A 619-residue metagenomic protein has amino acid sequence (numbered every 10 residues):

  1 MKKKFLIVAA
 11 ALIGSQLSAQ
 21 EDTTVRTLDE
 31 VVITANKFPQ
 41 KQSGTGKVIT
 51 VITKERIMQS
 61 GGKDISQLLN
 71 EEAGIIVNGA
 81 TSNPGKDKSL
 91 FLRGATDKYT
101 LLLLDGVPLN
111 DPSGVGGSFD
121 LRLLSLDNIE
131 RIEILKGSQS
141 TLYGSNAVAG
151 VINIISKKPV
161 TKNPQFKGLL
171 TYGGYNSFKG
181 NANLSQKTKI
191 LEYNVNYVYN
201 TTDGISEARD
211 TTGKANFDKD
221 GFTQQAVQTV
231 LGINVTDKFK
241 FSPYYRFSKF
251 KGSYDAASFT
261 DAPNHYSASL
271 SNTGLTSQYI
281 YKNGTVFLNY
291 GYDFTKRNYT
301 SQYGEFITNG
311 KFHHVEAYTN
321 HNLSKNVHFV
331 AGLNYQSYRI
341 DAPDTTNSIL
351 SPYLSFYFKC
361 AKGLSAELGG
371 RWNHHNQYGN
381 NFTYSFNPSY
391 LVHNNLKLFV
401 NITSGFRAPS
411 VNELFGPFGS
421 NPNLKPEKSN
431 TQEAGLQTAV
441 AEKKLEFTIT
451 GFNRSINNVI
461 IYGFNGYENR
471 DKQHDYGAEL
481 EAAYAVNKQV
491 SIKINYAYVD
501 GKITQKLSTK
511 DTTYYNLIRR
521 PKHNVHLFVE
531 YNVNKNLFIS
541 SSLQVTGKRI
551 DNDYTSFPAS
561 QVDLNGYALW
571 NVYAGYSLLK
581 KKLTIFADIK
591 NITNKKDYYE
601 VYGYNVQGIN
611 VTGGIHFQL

Functional and structural regions predicted by a protein language model:
L6-A9, A19, I233-N234, V400 (+1 more regions): Conserved C-terminal beta-signal and adjacent last beta-strands/turns of outer-membrane beta-barrel proteins
E30-M58, S89: N-terminal periplasmic "start-of-domain" segments of outer-membrane beta-barrel proteins
I65-L68, K88-F91, T100-L103, F119-L124 (+3 more regions): N-terminal periplasmic accessory domains that precede and gate Gram-negative outer-membrane beta-barrel machines
S66, N70-P108: Extracytoplasmic beta-strand/coil segments of soluble accessory domains associated with Gram-negative outer-membrane
P108-K136: Short acidic/polar hinge/loop motifs at secondary-structure boundaries that mediate gating or recognition
N153, T161-N163, T171, Q186-Y266: Periplasmic-side early beta-strands and strand-to-turn transitions of outer-membrane beta-barrels
T260-T276, I280, Q377-Y378, N387 (+6 more regions): Outer-membrane beta-barrel signature, preferentially recognizing the C-terminal barrel domain of Gram-negative
C360-K362, N453, R470-Y554, T593 (+1 more regions): Gram-negative outer-membrane beta-barrel transporters
